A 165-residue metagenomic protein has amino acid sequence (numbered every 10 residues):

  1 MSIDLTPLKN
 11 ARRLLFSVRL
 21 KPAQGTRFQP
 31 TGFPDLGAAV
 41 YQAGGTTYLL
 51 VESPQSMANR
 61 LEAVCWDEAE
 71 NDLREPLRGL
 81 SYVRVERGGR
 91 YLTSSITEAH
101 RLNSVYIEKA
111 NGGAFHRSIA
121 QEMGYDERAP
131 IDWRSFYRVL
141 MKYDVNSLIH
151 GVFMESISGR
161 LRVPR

Functional and structural regions predicted by a protein language model:
M1-R101: An N-terminal structural lobe/cap that precedes and organizes the functional/catalytic core across diverse proteins
R78-R165: RAMP-family (Cas7-like) RNA-binding scaffold and associated basic/acidic loop-rich RNA-contact surfaces
